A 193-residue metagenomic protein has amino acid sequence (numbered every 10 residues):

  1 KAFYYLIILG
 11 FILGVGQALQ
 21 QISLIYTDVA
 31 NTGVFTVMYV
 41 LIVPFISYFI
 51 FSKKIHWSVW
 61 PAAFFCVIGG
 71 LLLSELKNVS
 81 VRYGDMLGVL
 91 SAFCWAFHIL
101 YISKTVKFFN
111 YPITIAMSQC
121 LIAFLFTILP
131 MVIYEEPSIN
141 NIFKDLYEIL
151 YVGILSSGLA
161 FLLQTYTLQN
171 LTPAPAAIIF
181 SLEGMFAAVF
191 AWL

Functional and structural regions predicted by a protein language model:
K1-A30, F35-T36, L72, G153-L171: Specific transmembrane alpha-helical segments of multi-pass solute transporters/efflux pumps, especially DMT/EamA
A2-I8, I55-V67, D85-V89, N110-Q119: Cytoplasmic-side transmembrane-helix entry/capping segments in multi-pass membrane proteins
G10, G14-A18, V40-F45, A96 (+3 more regions): Hydrophobic/small/kink-forming positions within alpha-helical transmembrane segments of polytopic membrane proteins
F11, I55-E75, A92, T127 (+2 more regions): Hydrophobic transmembrane alpha-helices of multi-pass small-molecule transport proteins
A18, T32-M38, I102-F124, S157-W192: Helix-helix packing/entry segments at the starts of transmembrane helices
I22-Y26, L71-Y83, M131-I149, L193: Membrane-interface helix termini and inter-helical loops of multi-pass transporters
Y39-P61, M185-L193: C-terminal transmembrane-helix exit sites in multi-pass transporters
V43-P44, S80-E135, I149, L163: Transmembrane alpha-helical segments that form core, pore/gating elements of small-molecule transporters/exporters
